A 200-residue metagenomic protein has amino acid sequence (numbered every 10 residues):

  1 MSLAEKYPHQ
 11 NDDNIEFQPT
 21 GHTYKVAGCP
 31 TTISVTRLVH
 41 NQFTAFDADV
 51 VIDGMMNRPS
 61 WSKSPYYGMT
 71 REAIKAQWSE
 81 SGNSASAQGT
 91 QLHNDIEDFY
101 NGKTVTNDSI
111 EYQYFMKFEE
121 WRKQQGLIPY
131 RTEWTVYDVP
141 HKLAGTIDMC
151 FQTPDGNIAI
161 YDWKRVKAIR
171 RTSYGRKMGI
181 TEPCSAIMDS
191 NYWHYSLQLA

Functional and structural regions predicted by a protein language model:
M1-Q91, C184: Charged, glycine-rich intrinsically disordered N-terminal tails and low-complexity linkers that flank
A4-Q10, I74-A186, W193, L197: Catalytic cores of nuclease domains that cleave nucleic-acid phosphodiester backbones
A200: Substrate-binding/gating loop at the entrance of the active-site cleft, primarily in PLP-dependent aminotransferase-like
